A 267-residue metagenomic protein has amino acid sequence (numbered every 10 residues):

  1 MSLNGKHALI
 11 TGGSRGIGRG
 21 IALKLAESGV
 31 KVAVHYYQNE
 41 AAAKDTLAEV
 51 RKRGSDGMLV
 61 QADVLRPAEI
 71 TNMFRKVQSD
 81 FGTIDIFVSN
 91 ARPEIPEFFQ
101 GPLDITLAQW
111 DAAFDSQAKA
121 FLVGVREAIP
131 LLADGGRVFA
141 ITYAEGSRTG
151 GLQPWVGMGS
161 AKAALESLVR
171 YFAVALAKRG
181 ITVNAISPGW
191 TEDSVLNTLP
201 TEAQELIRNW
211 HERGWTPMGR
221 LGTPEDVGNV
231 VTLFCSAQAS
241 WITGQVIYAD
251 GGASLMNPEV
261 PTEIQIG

Functional and structural regions predicted by a protein language model:
H7, S14-G16: Conserved glycine-rich cofactor-binding loop
P93-I95, G101, L107, F139-K178 (+1 more regions): Catalytic loop of short-chain dehydrogenase/reductase
F98-P102, T106-F114, E212: Substrate-binding pocket helix/loop in short-chain dehydrogenase/reductase
P130, V174-A175, S240: Alpha-helical segment proximal to the catalytic Tyr-Lys
A177, T182, I242-G244: Short, small/polar-rich loop/turn modules that mediate ligand/substrate recognition or access, typified
A185, E205-I242, A249-G251: C-terminal helical subdomain
T232, T243-G267: Short C-terminal tail/terminal secondary-structure segment of NAD(P)H-dependent dehydrogenase/reductase domains
